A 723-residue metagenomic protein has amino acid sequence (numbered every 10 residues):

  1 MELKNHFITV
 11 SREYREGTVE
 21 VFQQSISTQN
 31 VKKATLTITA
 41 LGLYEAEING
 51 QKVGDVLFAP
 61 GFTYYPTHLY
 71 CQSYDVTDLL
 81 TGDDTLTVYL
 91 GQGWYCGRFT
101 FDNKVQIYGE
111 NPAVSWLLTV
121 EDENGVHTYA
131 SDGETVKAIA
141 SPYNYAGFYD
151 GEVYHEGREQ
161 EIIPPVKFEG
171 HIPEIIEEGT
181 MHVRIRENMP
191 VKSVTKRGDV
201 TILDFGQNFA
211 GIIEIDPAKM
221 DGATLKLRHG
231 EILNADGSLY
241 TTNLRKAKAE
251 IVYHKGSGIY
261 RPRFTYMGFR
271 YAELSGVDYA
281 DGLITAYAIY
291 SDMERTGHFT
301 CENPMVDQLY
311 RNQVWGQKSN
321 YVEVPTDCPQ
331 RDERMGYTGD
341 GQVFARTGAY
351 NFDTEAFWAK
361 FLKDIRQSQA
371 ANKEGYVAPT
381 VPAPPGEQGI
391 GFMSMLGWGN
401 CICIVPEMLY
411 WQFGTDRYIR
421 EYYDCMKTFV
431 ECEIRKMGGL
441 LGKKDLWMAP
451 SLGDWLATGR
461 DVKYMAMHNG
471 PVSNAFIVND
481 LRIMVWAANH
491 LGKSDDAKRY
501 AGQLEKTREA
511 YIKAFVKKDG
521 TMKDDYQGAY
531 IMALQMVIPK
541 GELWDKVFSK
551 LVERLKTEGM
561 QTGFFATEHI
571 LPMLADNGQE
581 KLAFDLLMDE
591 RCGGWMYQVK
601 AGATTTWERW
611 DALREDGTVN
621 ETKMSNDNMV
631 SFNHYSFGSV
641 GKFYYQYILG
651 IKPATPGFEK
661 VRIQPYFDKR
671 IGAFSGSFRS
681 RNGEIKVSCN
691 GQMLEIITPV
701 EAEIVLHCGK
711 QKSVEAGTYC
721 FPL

Functional and structural regions predicted by a protein language model:
M1-R331, G339-D340, A356, N372-K373 (+3 more regions): Extracellular/oxidizing-compartment recognition motifs
T9, N479, V485-A501, E568 (+1 more regions): Carbohydrate-binding surfaces of carbohydrate-active enzymes
V19, T39, T67-L69, G109-A113 (+20 more regions): Active-site-proximal structural scaffolding
T35-I38, I212-H229, F264, S275 (+7 more regions): Alpha-helical support elements that line or immediately flank enzyme active sites and cofactor-binding pockets
L43, D281-N312, K318, P325-V343 (+8 more regions): Active-site acid/base region of carbohydrate-active enzymes
Q106, E110-L117, H127-R158, E174-T180 (+3 more regions): Non-catalytic C-terminal accessory modules of carbohydrate-active enzymes
V153-H155, D332-E333, V343, N351 (+6 more regions): C-terminal capping/lid segments that line or modulate ligand- or cofactor-binding pockets
G389-W411, E421: Thiamine diphosphate
